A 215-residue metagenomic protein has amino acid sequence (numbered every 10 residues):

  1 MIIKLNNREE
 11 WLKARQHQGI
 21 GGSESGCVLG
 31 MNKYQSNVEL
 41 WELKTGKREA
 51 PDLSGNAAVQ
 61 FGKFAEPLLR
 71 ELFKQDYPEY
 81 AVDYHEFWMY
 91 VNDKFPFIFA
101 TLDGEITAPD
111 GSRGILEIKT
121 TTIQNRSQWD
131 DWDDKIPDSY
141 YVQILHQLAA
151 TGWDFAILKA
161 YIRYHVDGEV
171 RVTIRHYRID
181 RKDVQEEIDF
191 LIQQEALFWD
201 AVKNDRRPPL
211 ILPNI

Functional and structural regions predicted by a protein language model:
M1-F64: Charged, glycine-rich intrinsically disordered N-terminal tails and low-complexity linkers that flank
A57, G62-A65, W88-V91, I106-A108 (+2 more regions): Short, flexible loop/turn elements at secondary-structure junctions
A58, K74-P96, D103: A short acidic/basic microdomain associated with nuclease active sites
A65, P96-F99, K135-V142: Short, glycine/acidic-rich beta->alpha junctions
F73, L102-Q128, Q147: Conserved catalytic cores of phosphodiester-cleaving nucleases, focusing on short active-site segments
V82-Y84, I115-E117, A156-A160: A structural signal for short, well-ordered beta-strand segments and their strand-loop junctions that often border
F97-F99, R113-I115, V172-H176: Short, mixed charged/polar active-site loops that provide acid/base catalysis or chelate metal/phosphate cofactors
S127-I215: Metal-dependent nuclease catalytic regions and adjoining charged, substrate-binding loops involved in nucleic-acid end
